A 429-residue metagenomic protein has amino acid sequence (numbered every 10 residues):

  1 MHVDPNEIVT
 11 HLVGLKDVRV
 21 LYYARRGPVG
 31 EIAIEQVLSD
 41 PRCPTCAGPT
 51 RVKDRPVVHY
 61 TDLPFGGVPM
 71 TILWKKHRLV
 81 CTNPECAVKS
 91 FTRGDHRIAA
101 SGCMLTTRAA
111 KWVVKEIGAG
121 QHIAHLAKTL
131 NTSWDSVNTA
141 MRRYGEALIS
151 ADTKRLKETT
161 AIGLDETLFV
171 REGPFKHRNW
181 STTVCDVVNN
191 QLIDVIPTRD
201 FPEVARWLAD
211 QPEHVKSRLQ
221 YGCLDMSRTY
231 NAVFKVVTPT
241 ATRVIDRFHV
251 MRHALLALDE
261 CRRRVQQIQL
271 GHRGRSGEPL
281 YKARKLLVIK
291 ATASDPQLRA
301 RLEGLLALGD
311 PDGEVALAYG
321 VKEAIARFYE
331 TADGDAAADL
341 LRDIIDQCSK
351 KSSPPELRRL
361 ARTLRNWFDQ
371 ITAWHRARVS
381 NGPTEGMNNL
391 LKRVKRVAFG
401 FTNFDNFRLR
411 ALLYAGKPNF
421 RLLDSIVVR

Functional and structural regions predicted by a protein language model:
M1-V88: Short, conserved DNA-binding cores of transcription-related domains
Q36, D40, T45, T182 (+5 more regions): Acidic/histidine-rich catalytic cores and adjacent linkers of DNA breakage/strand-transfer/modification proteins
A47-T50, P56-I162, E166-F175, K216-S217 (+1 more regions): Short, positively charged, Gly/Tyr-enriched micro-motifs that form contact patches at catalytic or ligand/partner
A100-V113, D194, D339, K351-S352 (+1 more regions): Acidic, glycine-enriched active-site microenvironments
L126, G163, C223-D225, R243-D246: A structural signal for short, well-ordered beta-strand segments and their strand-loop junctions that often border
S136-C223, R228-V233: RNase H-like nuclease fold core
Y144, N179, V236-T242, L258-R263: Short secondary-structure boundary/capping segments
A257-G277: Conserved phosphate-handling catalytic cores of large alpha/beta enzymes
